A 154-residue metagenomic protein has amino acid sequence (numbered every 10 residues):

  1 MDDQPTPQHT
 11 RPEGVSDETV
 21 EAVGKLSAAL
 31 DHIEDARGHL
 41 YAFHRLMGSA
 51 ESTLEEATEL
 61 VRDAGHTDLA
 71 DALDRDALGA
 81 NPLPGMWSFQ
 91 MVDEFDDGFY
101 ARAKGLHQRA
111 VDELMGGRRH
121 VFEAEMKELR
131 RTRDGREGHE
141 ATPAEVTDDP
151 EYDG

Functional and structural regions predicted by a protein language model:
M1-R62, T67-G154: C-terminal-biased regions
